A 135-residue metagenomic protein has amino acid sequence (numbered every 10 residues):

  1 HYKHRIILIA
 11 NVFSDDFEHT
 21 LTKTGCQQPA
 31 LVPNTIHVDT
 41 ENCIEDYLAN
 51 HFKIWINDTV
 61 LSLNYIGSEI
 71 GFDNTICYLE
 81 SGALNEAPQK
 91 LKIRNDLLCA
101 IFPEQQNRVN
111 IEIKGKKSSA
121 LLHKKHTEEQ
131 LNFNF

Functional and structural regions predicted by a protein language model:
H1-F135: N-terminal soluble domains immediately following signal/targeting peptides that reside in extracytoplasmic
